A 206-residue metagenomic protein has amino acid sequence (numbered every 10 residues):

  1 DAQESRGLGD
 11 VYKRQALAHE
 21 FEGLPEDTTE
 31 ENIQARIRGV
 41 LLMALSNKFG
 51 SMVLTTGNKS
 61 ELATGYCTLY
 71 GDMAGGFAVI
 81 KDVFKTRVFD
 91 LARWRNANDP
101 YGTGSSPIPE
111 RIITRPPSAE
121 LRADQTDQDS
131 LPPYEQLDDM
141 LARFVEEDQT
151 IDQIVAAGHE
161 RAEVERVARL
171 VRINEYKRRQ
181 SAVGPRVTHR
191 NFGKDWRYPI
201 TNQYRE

Functional and structural regions predicted by a protein language model:
D1-A2: Short, well-ordered junction/capping motifs at the entry into regular secondary structure
S5-E206: ATP/NTP-dependent adenylation/nucleotidyl-transfer catalytic domains that generate, transfer, or process NMP-activated
